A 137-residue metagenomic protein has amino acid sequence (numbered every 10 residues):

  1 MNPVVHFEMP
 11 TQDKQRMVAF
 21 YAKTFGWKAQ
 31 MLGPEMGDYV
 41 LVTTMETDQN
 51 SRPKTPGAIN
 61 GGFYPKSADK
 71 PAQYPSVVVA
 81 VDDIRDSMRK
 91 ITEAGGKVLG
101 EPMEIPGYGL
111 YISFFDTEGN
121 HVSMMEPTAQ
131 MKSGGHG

Functional and structural regions predicted by a protein language model:
M1-T24, Y74-V77, E126-G137: N-terminal beta-strand motif that seeds the catalytic metal site of vicinal oxygen chelate
P3, G57, Y108: Exposed loop/turn and edge beta-strand positions of beta-sandwich/beta-sheet ligand-binding modules
V4-Q12, Y64-K90, L110-F115: Vicinal oxygen chelate
E8-G57: Core segments of cupin and vicinal oxygen chelate
M9, Q30-L32, M88-G137: Vicinal oxygen chelate
A19, K23, D86-E93: Replace "anionic and nucleotidyl ligands
E35-Y39, P71-Q73, I105-L110: Short acidic/glycine-enriched loop/turn segments that link adjacent beta-strands
G61-F63, V122-S123: Conserved beta-strand in the GNAT
